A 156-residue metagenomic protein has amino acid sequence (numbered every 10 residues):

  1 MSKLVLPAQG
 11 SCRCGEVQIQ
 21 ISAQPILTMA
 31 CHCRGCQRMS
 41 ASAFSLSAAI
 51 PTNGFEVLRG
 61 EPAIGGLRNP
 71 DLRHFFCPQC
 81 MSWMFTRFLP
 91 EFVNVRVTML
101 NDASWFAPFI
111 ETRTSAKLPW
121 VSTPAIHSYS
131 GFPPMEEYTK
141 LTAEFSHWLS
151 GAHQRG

Functional and structural regions predicted by a protein language model:
M1-S11, E16-G156: A short Gly-Trp-Pro
